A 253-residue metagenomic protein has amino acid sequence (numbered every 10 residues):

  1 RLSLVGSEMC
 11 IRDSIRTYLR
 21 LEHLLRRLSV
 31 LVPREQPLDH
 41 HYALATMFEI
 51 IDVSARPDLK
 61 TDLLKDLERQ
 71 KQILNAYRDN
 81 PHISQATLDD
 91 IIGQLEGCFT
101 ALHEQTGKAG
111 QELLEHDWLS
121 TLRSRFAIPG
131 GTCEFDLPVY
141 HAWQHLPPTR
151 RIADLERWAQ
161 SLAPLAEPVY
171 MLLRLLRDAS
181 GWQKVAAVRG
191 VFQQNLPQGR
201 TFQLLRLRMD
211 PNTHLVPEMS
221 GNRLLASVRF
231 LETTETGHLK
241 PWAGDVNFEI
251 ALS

Functional and structural regions predicted by a protein language model:
R1-G6: Single conserved hydrophobic/aromatic residue that forms the stacking wall/gate of nucleotide- or nucleobase-binding
M9-C10: Active-site loops and adjacent core secondary-structure elements that bind or stabilize anionic groups
D13-R16, L31-Y42, I51-A55, L59-D62 (+2 more regions): Non-transmembrane, amphipathic alpha-helical segments
R16, R20-H23, R27, Y42-A45 (+6 more regions): Charged, amphipathic alpha-helical oligomerization/scaffolding segments
H23-L31, M47, Q72-A76, W143-L146: Short, charged/polar, low-complexity loop and linker segments that flank or interrupt alpha-helical bundles
A55-W118: Hydrophobic/aromatic-rich structural module bridging two neighboring secondary-structure elements via a short loop
C98-Q203: Charged, well-structured binding/catalytic surfaces in domain cores that contact anionic ligands
L196-S253: C-terminal structured interaction module
